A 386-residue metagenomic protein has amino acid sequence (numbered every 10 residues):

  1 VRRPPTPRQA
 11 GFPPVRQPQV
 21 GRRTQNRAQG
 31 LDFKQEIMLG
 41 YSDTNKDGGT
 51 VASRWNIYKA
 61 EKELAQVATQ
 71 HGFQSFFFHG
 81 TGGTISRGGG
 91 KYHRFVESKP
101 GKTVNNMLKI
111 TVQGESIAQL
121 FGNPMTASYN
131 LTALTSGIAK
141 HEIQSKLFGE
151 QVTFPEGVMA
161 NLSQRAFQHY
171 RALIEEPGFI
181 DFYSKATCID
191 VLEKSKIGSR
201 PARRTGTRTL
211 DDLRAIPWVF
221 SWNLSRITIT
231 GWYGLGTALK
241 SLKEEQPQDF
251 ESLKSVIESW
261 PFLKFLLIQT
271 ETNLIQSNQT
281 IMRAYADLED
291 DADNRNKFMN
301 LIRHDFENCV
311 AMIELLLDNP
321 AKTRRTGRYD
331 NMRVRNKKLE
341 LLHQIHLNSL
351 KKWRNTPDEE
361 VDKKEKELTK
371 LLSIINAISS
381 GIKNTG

Functional and structural regions predicted by a protein language model:
V1-R3, S75-H93: Conserved phosphate/anionic-ligand binding catalytic regions in large, soluble enzymes, centered on
V1-R8, Y41-D47: Conserved radical SAM core fold
R2-Q29: Carboxylate/His-rich catalytic cores and anion/metal-binding grooves
P7-P14, D47-A52, S86-H93, L120-G122: Short acidic, glycine/serine/threonine-rich loops at helix termini
N26, G40-D43, V51-A60, F73 (+2 more regions): Acidic, glycine-enriched catalytic cores built around paired aspartates
D32-F33, H93-T111: Flexible glycine/proline-rich, aromatic-decorated loop/lid segments
K34-M38, Q74-F76: Structural preference for beta-strand elements that scaffold enzyme active sites
E63-S75: A structural motif corresponding to the C-terminal end of an alpha-helix and its immediate exit/capping segment
